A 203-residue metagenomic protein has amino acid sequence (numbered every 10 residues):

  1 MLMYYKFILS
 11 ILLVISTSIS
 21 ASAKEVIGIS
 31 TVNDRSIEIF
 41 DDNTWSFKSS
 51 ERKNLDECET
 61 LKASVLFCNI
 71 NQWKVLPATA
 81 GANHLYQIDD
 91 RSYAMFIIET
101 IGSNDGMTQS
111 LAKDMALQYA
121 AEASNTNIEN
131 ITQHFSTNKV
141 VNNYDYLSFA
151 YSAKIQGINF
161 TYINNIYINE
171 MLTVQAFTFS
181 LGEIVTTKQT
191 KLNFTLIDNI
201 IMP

Functional and structural regions predicted by a protein language model:
M1-I8: Bacterial N-terminal signal peptides that target proteins for export
I8-S16: Bacterial N-terminal signal peptides
I19: Glycine-rich, small/polar surface segments that engage phosphate groups of diverse ligands
S22-Y93, T100-I101, I128-I131, I158-N159 (+1 more regions): N-terminal targeting sequences that direct proteins away from the cytosol to non-cytosolic compartments
G106, S110, D114, T187-K191: Soluble non-cytosolic domains of exported or imported proteins
D114-Q118, T195: Long, highly charged amphipathic alpha-helices
L117-N169: Signature of long, low-cysteine stretches enriched in small and polar/charged residues
M171-V174: Short hydrophobic/glycine-rich mini-motifs in sensory/regulatory modules that couple input to downstream signaling
